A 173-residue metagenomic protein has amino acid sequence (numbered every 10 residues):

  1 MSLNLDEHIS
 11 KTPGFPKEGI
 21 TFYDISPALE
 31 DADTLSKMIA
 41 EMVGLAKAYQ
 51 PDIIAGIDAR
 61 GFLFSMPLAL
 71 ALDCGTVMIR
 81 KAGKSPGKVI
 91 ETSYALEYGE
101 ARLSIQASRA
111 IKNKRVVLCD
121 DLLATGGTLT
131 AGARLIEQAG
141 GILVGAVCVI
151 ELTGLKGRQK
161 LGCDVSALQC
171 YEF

Functional and structural regions predicted by a protein language model:
M1-Q50: Active-site-facing substrate-recognition patch
L5-H8, A131-F173: PRPP-dependent phosphoribosyltransferase catalytic core
G19, T76, A146: Residue-level signature of catalytic and energy-coupling elements of molecular machines, predominantly ATP/GTP-dependent
Q50-D58: Short glycine-rich phosphate-binding loop at a beta-alpha junction
D52, K114, V144: Conserved acidic residues
L63-C74: Short Gly/Thr/Asp-enriched flexible loops that form oxyanion-binding sites at enzyme active sites
C74-V117: Short, glycine/charge-rich flexible loops or terminal/linker lids adjacent to PRPP-binding catalytic cores
D121, G126: Conserved G/P- and acidic residue-centered "switch" motifs that form tight phosphate/ATP-binding loops in soluble
